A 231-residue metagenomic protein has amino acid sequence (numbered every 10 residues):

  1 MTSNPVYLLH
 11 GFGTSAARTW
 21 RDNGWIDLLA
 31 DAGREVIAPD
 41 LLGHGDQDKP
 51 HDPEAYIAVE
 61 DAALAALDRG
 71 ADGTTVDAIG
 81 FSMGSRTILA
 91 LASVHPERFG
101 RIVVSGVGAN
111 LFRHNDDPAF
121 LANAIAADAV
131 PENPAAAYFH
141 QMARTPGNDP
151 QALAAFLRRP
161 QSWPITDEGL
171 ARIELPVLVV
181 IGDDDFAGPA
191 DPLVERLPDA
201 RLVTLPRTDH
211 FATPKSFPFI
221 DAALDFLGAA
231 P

Functional and structural regions predicted by a protein language model:
H10, G80-S85: Conserved alpha/beta-hydrolase "nucleophile elbow" surrounding the catalytic nucleophile
G13-I26: The serine-hydrolase catalytic nucleophile loop
L29-D48: Conserved alpha/beta-hydrolase
A58-V76: Conserved acidic catalytic loop of the alpha/beta-hydrolase fold
R86-V94, F99-A129: Flexible "cap/lid" loop of the alpha/beta hydrolase fold
A152-G169, D183-F186: Active-site nucleophile elbow and catalytic-triad environment of alpha/beta-hydrolase enzymes
I173, V179-I181: Short beta-strand/loop motif that positions the catalytic acidic residue of the alpha/beta-hydrolase fold
T208-I220: Catalytic histidine-centered segment of alpha/beta-hydrolase-like enzymes
